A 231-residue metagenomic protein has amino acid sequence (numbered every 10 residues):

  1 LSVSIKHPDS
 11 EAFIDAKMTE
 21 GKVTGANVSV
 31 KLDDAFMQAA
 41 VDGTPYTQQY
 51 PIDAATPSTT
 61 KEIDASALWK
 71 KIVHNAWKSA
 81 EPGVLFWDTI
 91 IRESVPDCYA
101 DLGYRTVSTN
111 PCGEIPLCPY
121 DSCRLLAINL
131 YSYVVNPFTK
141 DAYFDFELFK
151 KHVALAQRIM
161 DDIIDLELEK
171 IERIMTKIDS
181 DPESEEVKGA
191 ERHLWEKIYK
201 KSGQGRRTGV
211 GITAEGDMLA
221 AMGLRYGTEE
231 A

Functional and structural regions predicted by a protein language model:
L1-H152, A156, D165-D179, L194-K201: Active-site cavity-forming subdomains of large catalytic enzyme subunits
G103, G223-L224: Glycine-centered secondary-structure boundary/capping sites
D162, L166-L168, R173-G223: Core structural elements
T228-A231: Electropositive nucleic-acid-contacting surfaces
